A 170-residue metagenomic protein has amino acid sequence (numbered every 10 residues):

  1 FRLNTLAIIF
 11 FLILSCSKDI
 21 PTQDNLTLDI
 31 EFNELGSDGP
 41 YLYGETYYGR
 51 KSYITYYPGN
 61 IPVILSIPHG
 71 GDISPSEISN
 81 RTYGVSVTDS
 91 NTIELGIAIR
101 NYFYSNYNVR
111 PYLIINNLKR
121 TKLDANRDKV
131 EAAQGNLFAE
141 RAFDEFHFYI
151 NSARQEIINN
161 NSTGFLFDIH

Functional and structural regions predicted by a protein language model:
F1-I9: Sec-dependent signal peptide recognition, specifically the positively charged N-region followed immediately by
N4, K18-I20: Intrinsically disordered, low-complexity serine/threonine-rich segments
L12-S15: C-terminal motif of bacterial Sec signal peptides marking the signal peptidase cleavage site
I20-H170: N-terminal catalytic or cofactor-binding beta/alpha core of small enzyme domains
